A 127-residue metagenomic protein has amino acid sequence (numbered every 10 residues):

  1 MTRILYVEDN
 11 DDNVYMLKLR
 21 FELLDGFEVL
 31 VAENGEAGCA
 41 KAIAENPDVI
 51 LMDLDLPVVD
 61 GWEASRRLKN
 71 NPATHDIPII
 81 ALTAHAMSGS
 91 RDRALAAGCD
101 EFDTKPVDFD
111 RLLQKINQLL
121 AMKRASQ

Functional and structural regions predicted by a protein language model:
E8, E33: Conserved acidic carboxylate
D11-L30: Two-component/phosphorelay signaling modules centered on CheY-like receiver
V31, L56-V59, S88, A96: Residue-level signal for the "D+5" position in two-component response regulator receiver
E45-L51, L56: Active-site beta3 strand of CheY-like receiver
P57, H75, M87, P106: The feature encodes the CheY-like receiver
V107-I116: C-terminal output helix
